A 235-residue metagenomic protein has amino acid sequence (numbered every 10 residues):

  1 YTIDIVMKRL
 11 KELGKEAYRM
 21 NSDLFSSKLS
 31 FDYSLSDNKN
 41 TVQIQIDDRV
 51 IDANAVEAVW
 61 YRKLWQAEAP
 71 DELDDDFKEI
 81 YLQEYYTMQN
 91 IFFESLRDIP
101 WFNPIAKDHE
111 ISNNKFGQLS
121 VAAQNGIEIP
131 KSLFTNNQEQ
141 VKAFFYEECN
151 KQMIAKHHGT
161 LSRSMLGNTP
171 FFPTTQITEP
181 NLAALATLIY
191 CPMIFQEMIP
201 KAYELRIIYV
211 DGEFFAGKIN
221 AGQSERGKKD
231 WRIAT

Functional and structural regions predicted by a protein language model:
T2-E12, Y18-I129, A143: Conserved N-proximal alpha/beta basic substrate-recognition cap immediately N-terminal to, or forming the N-lobe
T2-I3, Q138-K142, A202-E204: Short, well-ordered alpha-helical microsegments
L10, Y146-T235: Phosphate-binding site of ATP-dependent enzymes
V42-A53, L133, M153-G167: Short, basic, helix/turn surface patches
Q66, A106-E110, F134-Q140, G159-L161 (+1 more regions): Short acidic/polar capping segments at secondary-structure boundaries
N114-G117, N136-E139, P173-N181: Active-site glycine-rich loop that binds ribose-phosphate moieties when present
N125, P130-N150: Rossmann-like NAD(P)H-binding beta-loop-alpha module
